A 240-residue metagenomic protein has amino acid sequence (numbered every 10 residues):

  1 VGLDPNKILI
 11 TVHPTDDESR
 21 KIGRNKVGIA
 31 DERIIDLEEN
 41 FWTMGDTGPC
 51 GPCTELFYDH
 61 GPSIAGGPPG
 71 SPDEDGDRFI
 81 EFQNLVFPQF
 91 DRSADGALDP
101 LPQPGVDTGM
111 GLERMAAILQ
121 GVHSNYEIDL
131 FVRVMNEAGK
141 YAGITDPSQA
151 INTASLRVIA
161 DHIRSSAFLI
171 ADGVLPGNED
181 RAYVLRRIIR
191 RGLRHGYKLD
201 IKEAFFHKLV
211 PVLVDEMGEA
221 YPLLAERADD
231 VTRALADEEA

Functional and structural regions predicted by a protein language model:
V1-F205, V210, E216-M217, Y221 (+1 more regions): Structured aminoacyl-transfer and RNA-binding surfaces used for tRNA recognition/handling in the translation apparatus
L213-V214, D229: Flexible "arm" and connector segments at domain edges
P222-A240: Short, intrinsically disordered, charge-balanced linker/junction segments flanking boundaries in proteins
